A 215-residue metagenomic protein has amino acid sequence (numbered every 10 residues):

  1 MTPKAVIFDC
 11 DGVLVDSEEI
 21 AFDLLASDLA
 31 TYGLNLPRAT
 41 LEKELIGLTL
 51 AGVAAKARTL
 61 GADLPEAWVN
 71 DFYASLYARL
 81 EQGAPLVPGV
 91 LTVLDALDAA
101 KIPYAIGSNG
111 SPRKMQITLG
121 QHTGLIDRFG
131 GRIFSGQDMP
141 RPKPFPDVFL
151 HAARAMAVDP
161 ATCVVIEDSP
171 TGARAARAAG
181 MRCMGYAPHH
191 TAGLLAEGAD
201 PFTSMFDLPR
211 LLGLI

Functional and structural regions predicted by a protein language model:
M1-K4, D95, S111-I215: Asp-based, Mg2+/Mn2+-dependent phosphohydrolase catalytic module
T2-C10, L14-A100, R113-Q116: N-terminal helical cap/lid subdomain that shapes the substrate entry/recognition surface in HAD-like hydrolases
L24, P37, V53, P65-E66 (+8 more regions): Short linear functional motifs in flexible/disordered or boundary regions
T59-L64, A100-I102, G180-M181, A196-D200: Short glycine/proline-enriched coil/turn segments at helix->beta-strand junctions
